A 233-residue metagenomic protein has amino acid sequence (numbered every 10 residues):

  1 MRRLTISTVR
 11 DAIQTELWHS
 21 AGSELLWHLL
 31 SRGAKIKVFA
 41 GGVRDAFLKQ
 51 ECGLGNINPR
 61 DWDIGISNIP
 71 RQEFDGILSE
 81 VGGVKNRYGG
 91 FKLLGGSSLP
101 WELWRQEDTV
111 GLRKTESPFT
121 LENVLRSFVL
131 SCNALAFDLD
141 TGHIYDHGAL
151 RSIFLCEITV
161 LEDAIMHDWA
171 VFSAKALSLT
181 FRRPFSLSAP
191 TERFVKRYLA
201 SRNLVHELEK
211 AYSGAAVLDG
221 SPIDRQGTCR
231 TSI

Functional and structural regions predicted by a protein language model:
M1-I233: Catalytic cores of the polymerase beta-like nucleotidyltransferase superfamily and closely associated nucleotide
